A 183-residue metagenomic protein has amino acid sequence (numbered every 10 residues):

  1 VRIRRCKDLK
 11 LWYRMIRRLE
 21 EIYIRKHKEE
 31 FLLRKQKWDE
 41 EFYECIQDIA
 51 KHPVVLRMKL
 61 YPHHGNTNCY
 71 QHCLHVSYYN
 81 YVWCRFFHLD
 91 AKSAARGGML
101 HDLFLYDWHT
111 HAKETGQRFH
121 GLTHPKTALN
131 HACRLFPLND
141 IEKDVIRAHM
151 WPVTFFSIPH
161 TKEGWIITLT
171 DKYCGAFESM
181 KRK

Functional and structural regions predicted by a protein language model:
R5-K183: Metal-dependent phosphohydrolase cores
